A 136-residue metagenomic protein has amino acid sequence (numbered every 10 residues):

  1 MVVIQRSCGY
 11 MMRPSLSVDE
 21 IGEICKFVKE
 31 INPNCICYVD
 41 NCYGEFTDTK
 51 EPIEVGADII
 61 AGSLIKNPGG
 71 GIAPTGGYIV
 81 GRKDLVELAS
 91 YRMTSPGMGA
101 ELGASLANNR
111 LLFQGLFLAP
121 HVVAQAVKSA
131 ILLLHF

Functional and structural regions predicted by a protein language model:
M1-K128, L134-F136: Conserved PLP-enzyme active-site core in the AAT-like
